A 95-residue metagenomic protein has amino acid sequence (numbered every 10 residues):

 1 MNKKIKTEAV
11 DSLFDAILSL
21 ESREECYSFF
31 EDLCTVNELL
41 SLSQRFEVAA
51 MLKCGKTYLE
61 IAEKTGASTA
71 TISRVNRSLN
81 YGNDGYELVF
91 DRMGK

Functional and structural regions predicted by a protein language model:
M1-L20: General nucleic-acid-binding
L20-E24, V36, G55: Residues at alpha-helix boundaries and the short loops/turns that link adjacent helices
E25-Q44, G94: Short, Lys/Arg-enriched anionic-surface-contact patches
L42-K56: Short, amphipathic alpha-helical "recognition" segments used to contact nucleic acids or chromatin
V48, I72-L79: Major-groove recognition helix of helix-turn-helix-like DNA-binding domains
L59, E87, R92-K95: General marker for long, soluble alpha-helical cores
E60-T65, I72: Short alpha-helical "recognition helix" segments of helix-turn-helix
R77-F90: Short, solvent-exposed alpha-helical "recognition" segments
